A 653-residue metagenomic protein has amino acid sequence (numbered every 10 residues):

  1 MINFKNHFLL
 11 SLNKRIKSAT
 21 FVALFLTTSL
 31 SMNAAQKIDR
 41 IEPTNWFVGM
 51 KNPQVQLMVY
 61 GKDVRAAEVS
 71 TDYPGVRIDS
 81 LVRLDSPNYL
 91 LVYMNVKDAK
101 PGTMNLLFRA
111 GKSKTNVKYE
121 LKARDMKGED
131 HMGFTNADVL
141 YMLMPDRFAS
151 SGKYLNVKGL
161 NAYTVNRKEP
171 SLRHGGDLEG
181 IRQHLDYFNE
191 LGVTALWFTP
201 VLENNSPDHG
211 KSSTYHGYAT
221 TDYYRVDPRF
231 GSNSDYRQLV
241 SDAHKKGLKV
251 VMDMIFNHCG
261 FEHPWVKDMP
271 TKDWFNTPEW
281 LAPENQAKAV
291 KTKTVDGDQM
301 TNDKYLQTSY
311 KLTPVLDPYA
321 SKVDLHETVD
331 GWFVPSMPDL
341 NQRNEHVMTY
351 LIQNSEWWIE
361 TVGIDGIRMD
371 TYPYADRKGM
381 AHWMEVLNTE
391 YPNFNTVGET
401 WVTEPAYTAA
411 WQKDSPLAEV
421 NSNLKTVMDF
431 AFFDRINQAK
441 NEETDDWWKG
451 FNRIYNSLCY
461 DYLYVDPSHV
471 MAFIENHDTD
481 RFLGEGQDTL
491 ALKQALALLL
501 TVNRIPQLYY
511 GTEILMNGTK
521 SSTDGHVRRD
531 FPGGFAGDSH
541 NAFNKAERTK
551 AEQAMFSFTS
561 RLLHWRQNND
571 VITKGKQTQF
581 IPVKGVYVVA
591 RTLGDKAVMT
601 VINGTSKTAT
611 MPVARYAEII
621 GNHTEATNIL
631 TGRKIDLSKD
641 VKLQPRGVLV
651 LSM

Functional and structural regions predicted by a protein language model:
M1-D39: Bacterial Sec-dependent N-terminal signal peptides
L24, F148-T194, F198-E356, T361 (+5 more regions): Substrate-binding/active-site clefts of carbohydrate-active enzymes
A35-R65, A123-R124: Beta-strand/beta-sandwich contexts
K51-T103, F108-K112: Immunoglobulin-like IPT/TIG beta-sandwich domains and homologous Ig-like subdomains
S113-T115, E120-V139, N189, I514-M653: Carbohydrate-interacting/catalytic domains
Y141, L196-F198, V250-M252, I367 (+3 more regions): Hydrophobic faces of well-ordered beta-strands that scaffold small-molecule active sites in alpha/beta enzyme cores
H258, N354-E356, E360-V465, Q487-T489 (+7 more regions): Active-site-proximal helices and loops of the catalytic beta/alpha 8
P467-Q487: Active-site clefts of carbohydrate-active enzymes
